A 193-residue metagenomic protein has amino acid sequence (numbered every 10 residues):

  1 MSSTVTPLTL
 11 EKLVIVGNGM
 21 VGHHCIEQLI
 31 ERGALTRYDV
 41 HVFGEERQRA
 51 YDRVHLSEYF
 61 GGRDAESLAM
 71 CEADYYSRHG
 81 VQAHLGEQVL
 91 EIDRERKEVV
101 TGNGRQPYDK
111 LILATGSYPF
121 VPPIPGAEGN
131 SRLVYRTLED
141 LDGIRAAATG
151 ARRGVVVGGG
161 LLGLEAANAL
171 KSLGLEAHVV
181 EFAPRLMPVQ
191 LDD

Functional and structural regions predicted by a protein language model:
M1-V14, C71-V155, H178: FAD-binding core/adjacent interface of flavoenzyme oxidoreductases
S2-Q82, A169-Q190: Beta1-alpha1 glycine-rich phosphate/pyrophosphate-binding loop at the start of Rossmann-like nucleotide-binding domains
G17-M20, R136, V157-L162: Glycine-rich Rossmann-fold phosphate-binding loop(s) that bind the pyrophosphate of adenine dinucleotide cofactors
V21, Q48, E91, P119-F120 (+3 more regions): Surface-exposed, flexible loop/turn segments at secondary-structure boundaries
L29, L111-L113, L161-L164: Generic leucine side-chain signal with a strong bias for well-ordered alpha-helical environments
G143-L191: Rossmann-like NAD(P)H-binding beta-loop-alpha module
